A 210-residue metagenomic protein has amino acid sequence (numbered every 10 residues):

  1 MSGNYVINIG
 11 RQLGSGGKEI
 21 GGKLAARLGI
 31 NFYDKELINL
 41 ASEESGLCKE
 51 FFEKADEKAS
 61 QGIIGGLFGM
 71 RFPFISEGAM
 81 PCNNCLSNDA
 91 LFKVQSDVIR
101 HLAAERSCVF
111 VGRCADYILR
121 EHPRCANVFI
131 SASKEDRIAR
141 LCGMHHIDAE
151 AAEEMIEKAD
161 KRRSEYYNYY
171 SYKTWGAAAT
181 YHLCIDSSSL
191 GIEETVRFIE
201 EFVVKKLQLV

Functional and structural regions predicted by a protein language model:
G3-R11, R106: Pre-Walker A (Motif I) flank of P-loop NTPase domains
I9-G22: Glycine-rich phosphate-binding P-loop
N31-S42: Short beta-strand-centered segment that lines the nucleotide-binding/catalytic pocket of NTP-utilizing
S42-S107: ATP-dependent small-molecule kinase phosphotransfer cores that center on conserved nucleotide phosphate-binding segments
A59-L67, F72, D148-I192: Small-molecule kinase domains that catalyze NTP-dependent phosphoryl transfer to phosphate-bearing small molecules
S96, I192-E200: Short, amphipathic alpha-helical "lid/cap" segments that border enzyme active or binding sites
L102, C114-E121: RNA pseudouridine synthases
E121-H145, A149-E157: Conserved phosphate-donor/acceptor-positioning beta-strand/loop module used by diverse small-molecule
